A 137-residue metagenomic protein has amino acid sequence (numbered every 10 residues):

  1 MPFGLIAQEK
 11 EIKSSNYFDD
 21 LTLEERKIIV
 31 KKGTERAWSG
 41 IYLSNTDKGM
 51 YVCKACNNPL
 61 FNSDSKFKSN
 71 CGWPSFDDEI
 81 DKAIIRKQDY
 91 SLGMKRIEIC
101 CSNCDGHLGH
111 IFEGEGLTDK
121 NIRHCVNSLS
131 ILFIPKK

Functional and structural regions predicted by a protein language model:
M1-E9: Bacterial Sec-dependent N-terminal signal peptides
Q8-K137: A short Gly-Trp-Pro
